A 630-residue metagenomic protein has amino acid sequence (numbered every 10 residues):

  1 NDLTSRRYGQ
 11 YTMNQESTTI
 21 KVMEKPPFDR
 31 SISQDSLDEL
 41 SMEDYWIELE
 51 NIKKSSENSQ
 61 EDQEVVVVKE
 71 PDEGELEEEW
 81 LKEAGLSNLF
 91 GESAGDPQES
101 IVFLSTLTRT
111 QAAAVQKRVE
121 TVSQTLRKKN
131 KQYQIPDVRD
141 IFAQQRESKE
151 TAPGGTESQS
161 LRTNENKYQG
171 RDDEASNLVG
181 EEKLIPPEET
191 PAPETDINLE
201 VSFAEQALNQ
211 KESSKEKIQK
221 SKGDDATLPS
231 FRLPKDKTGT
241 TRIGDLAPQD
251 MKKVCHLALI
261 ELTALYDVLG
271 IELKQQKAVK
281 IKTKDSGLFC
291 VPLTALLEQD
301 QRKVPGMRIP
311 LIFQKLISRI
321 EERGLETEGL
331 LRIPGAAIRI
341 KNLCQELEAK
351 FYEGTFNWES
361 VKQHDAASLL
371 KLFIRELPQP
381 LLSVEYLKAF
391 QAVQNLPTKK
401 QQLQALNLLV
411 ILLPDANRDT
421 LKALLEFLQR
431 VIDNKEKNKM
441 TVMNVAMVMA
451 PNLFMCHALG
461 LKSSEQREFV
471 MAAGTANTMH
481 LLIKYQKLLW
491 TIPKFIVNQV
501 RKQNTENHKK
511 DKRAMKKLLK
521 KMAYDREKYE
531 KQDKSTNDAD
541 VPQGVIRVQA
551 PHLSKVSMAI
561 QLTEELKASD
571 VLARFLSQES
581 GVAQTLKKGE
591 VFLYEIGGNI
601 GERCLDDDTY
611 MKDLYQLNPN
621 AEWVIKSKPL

Functional and structural regions predicted by a protein language model:
N1-W358, M447, P451-S535, V541 (+3 more regions): Intrinsically disordered regulatory linkers and targeting segments that flank signaling/catalytic domains
A258, P292, I312, R332 (+10 more regions): Beta-strand cores of modular interaction/reader domains in eukaryotic scaffold and signaling proteins, especially PDZ
G270-G287, R513-L630: Intrinsically disordered, Pro/Ser/Thr-rich cytosolic linker and juxtamembrane tail regions that serve as
Q299-K303, M307, L381, Q404-V410 (+1 more regions): An all-alpha helical bundle fold corresponding to the catalytic cores of small-GTPase guanine nucleotide exchange
P310-I312, H364-L372, H480-L481, M558-I560: Conserved, well-structured core segments
R319-A367, L372-L413, H457: Alpha-helical cores of eukaryotic small-GTPase signaling modules
Y386-L387, K399-T475: Alpha-helical bundle/repeat cores within regulatory domains of eukaryotic proteins
